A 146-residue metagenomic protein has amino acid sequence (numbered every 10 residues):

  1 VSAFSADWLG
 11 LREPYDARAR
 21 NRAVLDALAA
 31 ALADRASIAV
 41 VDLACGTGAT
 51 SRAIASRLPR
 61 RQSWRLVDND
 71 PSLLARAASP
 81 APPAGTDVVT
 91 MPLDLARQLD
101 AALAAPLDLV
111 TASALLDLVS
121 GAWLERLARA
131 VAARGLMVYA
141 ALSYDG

Functional and structural regions predicted by a protein language model:
V1-L32: Class I SAM-dependent methyltransferase Rossmann-like catalytic core, especially the SAM/SAH-binding loop
A36-G46: Conserved class I S-adenosyl-L-methionine
S51-Q98: Class I SAM-dependent methyltransferase SAM/SAH-binding core
Q98-A105: Short amphipathic alpha-helix with an adjacent loop that forms part of the alpha/beta core around
T111: A conserved beta-strand element that flanks and buttresses the S-adenosyl-L-methionine
A114-L115: Short catalytic micro-motifs in class I SAM-dependent methyltransferases
L118-V131: A short, conserved alpha-helix within the catalytic core of class I
R134-G146: Conserved beta-strand signature within the Rossmann-like core of class I S-adenosyl-L-methionine
